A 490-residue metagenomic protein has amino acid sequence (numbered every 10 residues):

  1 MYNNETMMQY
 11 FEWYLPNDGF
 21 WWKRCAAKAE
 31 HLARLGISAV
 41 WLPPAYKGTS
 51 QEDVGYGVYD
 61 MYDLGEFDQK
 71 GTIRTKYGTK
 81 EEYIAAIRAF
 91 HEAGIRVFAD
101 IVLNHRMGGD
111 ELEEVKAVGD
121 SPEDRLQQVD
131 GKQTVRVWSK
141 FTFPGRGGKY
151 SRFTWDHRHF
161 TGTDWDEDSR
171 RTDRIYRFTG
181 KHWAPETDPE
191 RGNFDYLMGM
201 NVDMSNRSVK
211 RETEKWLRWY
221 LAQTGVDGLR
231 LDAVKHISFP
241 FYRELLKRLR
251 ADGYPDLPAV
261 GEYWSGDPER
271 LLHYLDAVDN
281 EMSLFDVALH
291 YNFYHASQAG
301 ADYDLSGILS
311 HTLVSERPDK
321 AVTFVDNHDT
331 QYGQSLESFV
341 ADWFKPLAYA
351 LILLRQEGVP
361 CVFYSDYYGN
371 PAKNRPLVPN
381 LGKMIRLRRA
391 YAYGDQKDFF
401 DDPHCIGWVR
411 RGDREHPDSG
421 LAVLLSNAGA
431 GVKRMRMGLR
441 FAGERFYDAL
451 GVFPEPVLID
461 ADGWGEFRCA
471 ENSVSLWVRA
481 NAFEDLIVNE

Functional and structural regions predicted by a protein language model:
M1-G19, Y196-N206: Boundary/entry segment of secreted carbohydrate-active catalytic domains
Y2-E5, R24-A33, Y46, S50-Y62 (+7 more regions): Active-site-proximal helices and loops of the catalytic beta/alpha 8
T6-M8, E12-A26, V40, P44-Q51 (+1 more regions): Active-site-adjacent substrate/metal-binding segments within catalytic domains of carbohydrate-active enzymes
P16-K23, Y77, E81, R207 (+3 more regions): Soluble non-cytosolic domains of exported or imported proteins
L64-Q69: Glycine-rich FAD cofactor-binding loop and adjacent beta-loop-alpha segment at the N-terminus of flavoprotein
T75-G109: Substrate-binding cleft of carbohydrate-active enzyme catalytic domains
R152-S208, A222: Long, low-complexity, polar/charged, intrinsically disordered or flexibly structured peripheral segments
